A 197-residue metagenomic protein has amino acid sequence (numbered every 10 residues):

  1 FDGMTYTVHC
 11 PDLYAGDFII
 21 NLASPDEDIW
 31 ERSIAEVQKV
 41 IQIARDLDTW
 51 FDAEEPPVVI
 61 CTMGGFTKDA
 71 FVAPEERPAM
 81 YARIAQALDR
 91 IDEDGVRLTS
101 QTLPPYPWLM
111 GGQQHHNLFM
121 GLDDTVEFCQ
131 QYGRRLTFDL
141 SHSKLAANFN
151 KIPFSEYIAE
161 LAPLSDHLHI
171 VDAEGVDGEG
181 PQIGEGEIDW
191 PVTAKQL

Functional and structural regions predicted by a protein language model:
Y6-L13, C61, S100, A162-A173: Non-cysteine beta-strand/loop elements that form the S-adenosyl-L-methionine
V8, L122, V126, F154: Residue-level detector of functional hotspots within protein domains
H9, S33, A44, L98 (+3 more regions): Conserved, mostly hydrophobic/aromatic
P11, G64, P104, S141-H142 (+1 more regions): Catalytic metal-binding/acid-base residues of hydrolase active sites
I19-W30, Q113-F119, H142-L197: Gly/Pro-rich active-site loop or hairpin
I20-R135, L145: Active-site acidic/histidine proton-transfer and metal-coordination neighborhood in alpha/beta enzyme cores
